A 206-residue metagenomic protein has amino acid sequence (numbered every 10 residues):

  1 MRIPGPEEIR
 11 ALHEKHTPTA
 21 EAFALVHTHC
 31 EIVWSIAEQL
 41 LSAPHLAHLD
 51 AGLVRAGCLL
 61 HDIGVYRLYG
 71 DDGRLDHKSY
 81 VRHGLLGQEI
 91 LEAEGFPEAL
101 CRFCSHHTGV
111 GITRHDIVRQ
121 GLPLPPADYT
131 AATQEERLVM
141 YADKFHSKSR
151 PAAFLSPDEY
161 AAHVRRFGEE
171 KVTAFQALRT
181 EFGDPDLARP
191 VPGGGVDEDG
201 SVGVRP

Functional and structural regions predicted by a protein language model:
M1-G5, E14-H16, D199-P206: Non-catalytic interface/linker regions that flank or bridge core catalytic/transmembrane domains
G5-H29, I63-D76: Active-site flanking loop/helix segments enriched in acidic
P18, L46-E159: Divalent metal-dependent catalytic cores for phosphoryl transfer on phosphate-bearing substrates
E31, S35, E92, T180-G183: Generic structural signal for well-ordered, non-transmembrane alpha-helical segments in soluble/cytosolic regions
W34, E38, G87-Q88: Short amphipathic alpha-helical segments
V164-P206: Charged phosphate-binding loop/patch that engages nucleotide di/tri-phosphates or the phosphate backbone of nucleic
